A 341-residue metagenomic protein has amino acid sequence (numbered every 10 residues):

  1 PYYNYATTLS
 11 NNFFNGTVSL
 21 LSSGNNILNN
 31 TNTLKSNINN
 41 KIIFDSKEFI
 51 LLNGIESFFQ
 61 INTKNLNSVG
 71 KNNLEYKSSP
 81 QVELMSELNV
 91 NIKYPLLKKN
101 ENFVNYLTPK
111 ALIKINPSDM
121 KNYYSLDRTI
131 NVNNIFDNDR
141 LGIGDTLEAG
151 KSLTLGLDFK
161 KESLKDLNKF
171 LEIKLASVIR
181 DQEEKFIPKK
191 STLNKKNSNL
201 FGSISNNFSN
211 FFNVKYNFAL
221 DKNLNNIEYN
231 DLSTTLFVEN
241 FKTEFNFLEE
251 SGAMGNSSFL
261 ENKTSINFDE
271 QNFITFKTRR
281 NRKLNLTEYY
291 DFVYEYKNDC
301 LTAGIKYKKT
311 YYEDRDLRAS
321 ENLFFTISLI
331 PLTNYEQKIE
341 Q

Functional and structural regions predicted by a protein language model:
P1-Q341: Outer-membrane beta-barrel proteins and related beta-barrel translocases across Gram-negative bacteria
